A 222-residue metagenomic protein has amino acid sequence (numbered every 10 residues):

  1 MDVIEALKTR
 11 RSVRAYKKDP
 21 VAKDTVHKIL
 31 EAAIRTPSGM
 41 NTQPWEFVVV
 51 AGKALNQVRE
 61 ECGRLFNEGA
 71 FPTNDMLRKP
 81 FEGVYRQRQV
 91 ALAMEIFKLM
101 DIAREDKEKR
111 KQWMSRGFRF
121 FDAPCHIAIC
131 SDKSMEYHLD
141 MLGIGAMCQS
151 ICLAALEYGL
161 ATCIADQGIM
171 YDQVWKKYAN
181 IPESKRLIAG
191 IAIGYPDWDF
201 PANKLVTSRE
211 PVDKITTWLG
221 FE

Functional and structural regions predicted by a protein language model:
M1-E222: Acidic, surface-exposed loops and disordered segments
